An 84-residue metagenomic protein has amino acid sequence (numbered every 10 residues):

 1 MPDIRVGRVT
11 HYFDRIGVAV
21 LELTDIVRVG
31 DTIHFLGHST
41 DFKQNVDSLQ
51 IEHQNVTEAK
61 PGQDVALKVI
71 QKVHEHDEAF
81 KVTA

Functional and structural regions predicted by a protein language model:
M1-A84: Beta-strand/loop-dominated core regions that host nucleotide or nucleotide-derived cofactor-binding catalytic loops
